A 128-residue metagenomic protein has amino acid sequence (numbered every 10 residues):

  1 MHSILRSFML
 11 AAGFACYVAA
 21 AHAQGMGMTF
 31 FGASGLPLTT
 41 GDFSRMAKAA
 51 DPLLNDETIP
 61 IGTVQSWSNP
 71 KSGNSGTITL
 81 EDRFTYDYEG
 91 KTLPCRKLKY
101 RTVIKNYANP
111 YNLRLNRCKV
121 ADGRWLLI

Functional and structural regions predicted by a protein language model:
M1-R6: Positively charged n-region of N-terminal signal peptides that target proteins for export
S7-Y17: Bacterial N-terminal signal peptides
H22-K71: N-terminal trafficking/processing presequences and adjacent post-cleavage segments of proteins routed to secretion
S75-G90: Short amphipathic beta-strand and strand-loop transition segments with alternating hydrophobic
S75-T77, P110-N116: Well-ordered beta-strand positions in beta-sheet-rich domains
E81-D82, K97-V103: N-terminal post-signal-peptidase region of extra-cytosolic proteins
T102-Y111: Short, cysteine-centered beta-strand-loop-beta hairpins and adjacent loop/turn segments enriched in charged/polar
V120-I128: Short beta-strand edge/turn micro-motifs at domain boundaries
